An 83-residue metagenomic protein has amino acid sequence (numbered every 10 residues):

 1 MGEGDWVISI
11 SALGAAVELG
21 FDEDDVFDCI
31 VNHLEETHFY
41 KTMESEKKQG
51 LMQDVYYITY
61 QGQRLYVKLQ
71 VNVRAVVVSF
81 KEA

Functional and structural regions predicted by a protein language model:
M1-G50: Compact soluble domain cores
H33, I58, F80-K81: Generic hydrophobic/packing signal
H33, Q53-D54, A75: Functionally constrained cores in energy, signaling, and assembly domains
K47-V71: Basic/aromatic recognition patch in beta-strand/loop cores that engages polyanionic ligands
L65-A83: Enriched for short, Lys/Arg-rich terminal
